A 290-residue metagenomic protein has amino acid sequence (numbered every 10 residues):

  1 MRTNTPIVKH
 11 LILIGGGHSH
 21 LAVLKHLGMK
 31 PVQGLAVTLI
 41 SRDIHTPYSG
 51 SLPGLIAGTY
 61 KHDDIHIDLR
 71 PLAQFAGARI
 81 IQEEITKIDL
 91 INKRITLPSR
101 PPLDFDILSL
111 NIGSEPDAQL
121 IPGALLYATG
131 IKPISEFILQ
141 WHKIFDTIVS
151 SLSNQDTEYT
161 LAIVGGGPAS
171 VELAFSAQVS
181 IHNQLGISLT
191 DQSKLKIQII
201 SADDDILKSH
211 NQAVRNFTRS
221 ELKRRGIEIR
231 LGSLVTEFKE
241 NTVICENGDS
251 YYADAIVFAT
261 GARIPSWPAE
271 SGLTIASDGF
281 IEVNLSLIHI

Functional and structural regions predicted by a protein language model:
R2-R79, V171-S209: Beta1-alpha1 glycine-rich phosphate/pyrophosphate-binding loop at the start of Rossmann-like nucleotide-binding domains
G16, I112-G113, N247, T260-G261: Glycine-rich, N-terminal phosphate-binding loop of Rossmann-like dinucleotide-binding domains
L52-Y60, L125-T129, V214, G272-T274: Short glycine-enriched, charge-decorated loop/helix-capping segments at active-site entrances that position
L69-A73, R215-I229: Helical element adjacent to the flavin cofactor pocket in flavoenzyme catalytic cores
Q82-N92, L231-N241: A conserved short coil-to-beta-strand element within the FAD-binding core of flavoproteins
S99-I107, E246-A255: Core beta-strand elements of the Rossmann-like FAD/NAD(P) dinucleotide-binding domain in flavoenzyme oxidoreductases
S114-P168, Q178-S180, L285: Glycine-rich dinucleotide-binding loop and its adjacent helix/turn
Y127-L152, S250-H289: FAD-site-proximal beta/loop scaffold in flavoenzymes
